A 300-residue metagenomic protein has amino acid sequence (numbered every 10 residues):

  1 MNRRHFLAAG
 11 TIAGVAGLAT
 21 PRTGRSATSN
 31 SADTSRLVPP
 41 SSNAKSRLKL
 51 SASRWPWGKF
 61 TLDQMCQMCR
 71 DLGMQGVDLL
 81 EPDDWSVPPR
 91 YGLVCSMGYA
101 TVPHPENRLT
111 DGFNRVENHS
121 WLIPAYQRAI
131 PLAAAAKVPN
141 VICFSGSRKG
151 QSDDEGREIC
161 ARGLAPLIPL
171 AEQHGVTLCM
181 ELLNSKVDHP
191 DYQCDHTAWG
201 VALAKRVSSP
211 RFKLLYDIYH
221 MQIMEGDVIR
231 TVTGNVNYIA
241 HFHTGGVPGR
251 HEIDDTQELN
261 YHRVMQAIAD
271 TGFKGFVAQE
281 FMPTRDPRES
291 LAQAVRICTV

Functional and structural regions predicted by a protein language model:
N2-R54, G58-R70, K137-P139, C194-Y216 (+1 more regions): Histidine-acidic metal/acid-base catalytic patches
G10-A19, S42-A44, D111-K213, I223: Active-site acidic/histidine proton-transfer and metal-coordination neighborhood in alpha/beta enzyme cores
P56, E81-D83, T101-P103, S147-K149 (+4 more regions): Active-site-proximal loop/turn and secondary-structure-junction residues that shape catalytic pockets, frequently
M65-D84: Catalytic domains of carbohydrate-active enzymes, especially glycoside hydrolases
S86-Y99: Short acidic, glycine/proline-enriched helix-loop-strand junctions
